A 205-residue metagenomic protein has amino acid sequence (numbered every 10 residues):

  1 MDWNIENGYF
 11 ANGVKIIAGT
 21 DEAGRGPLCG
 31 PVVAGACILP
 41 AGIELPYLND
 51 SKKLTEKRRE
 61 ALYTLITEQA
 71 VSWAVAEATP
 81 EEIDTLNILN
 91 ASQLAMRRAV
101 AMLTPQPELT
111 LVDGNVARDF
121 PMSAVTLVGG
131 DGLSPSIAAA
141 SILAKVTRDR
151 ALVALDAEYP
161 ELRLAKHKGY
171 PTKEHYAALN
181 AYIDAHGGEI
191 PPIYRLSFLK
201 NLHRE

Functional and structural regions predicted by a protein language model:
M1-E205: RNase H-like, Mg2+-dependent phosphodiesterase core, and more generally RNA phosphate-backbone-engaging helix-loop
